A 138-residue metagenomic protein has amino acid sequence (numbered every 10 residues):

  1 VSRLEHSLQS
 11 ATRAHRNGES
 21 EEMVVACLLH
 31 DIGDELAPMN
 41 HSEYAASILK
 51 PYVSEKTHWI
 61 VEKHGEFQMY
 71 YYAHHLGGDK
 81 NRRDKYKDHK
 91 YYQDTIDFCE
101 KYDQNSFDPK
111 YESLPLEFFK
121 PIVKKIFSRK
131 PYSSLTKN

Functional and structural regions predicted by a protein language model:
V1-L8, T12-S20, P51-W59, K63-N138: Divalent metal-dependent phosphate-bond-processing catalytic cores, especially two-metal-ion Mg2+/Mn2+ enzymes that act
R13-A45, V61-G65: His-Asp-centered metal-binding catalytic motifs of divalent-metal-dependent phosphohydrolases/nucleases
